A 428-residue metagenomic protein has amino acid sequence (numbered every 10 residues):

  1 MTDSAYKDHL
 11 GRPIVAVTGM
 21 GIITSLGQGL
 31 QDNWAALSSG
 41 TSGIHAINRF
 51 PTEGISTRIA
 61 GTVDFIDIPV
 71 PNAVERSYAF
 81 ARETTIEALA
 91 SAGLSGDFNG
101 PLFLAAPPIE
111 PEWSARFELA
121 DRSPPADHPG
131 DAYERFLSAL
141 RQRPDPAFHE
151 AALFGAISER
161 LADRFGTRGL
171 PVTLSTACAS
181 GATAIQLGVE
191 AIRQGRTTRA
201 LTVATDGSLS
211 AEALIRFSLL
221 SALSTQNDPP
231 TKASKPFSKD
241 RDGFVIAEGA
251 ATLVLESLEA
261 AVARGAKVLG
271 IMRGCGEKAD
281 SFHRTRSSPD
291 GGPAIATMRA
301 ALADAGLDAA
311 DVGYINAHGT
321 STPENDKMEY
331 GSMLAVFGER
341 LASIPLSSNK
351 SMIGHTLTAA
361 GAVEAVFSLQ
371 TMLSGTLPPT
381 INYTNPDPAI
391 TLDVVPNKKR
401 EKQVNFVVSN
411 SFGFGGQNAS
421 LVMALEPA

Functional and structural regions predicted by a protein language model:
M1-P71, A92, A106-P108, E259-I271 (+2 more regions): ACP-dependent fatty acid/polyketide chain-elongation machinery
I14-T18, I23, T41-I47, D228-A305 (+2 more regions): Condensing-enzyme catalytic core mediating Claisen C-C bond formation in acyl metabolism
V17, S38-V172, T205-L214, A309-K327: Conserved beta-ketoacyl condensing-enzyme motif
P51-T52, A73-A79, F148-F154, V172-S180 (+4 more regions): Active-site nucleophile and cofactor-binding loops and adjacent substrate-binding regions of central metabolic enzymes
F80-A92, I157, S257, G291-A305 (+3 more regions): Short, well-ordered amphipathic alpha-helical segments that serve as non-catalytic structural scaffolds within diverse
R82-S91, F154-S158, A162-F165, P171-D206 (+4 more regions): Active-site-proximal alpha-helical scaffold in enzymes
A126-Q142, Q186, E190, S208-A263 (+1 more regions): Glycine-/small-residue-rich "gating" segment that lines the acyl/pantetheine channel and substrate pocket
R196-D242, C275-P289, G319-D326, S343-D393: Acyl-CoA/ACP chain-elongation machinery
